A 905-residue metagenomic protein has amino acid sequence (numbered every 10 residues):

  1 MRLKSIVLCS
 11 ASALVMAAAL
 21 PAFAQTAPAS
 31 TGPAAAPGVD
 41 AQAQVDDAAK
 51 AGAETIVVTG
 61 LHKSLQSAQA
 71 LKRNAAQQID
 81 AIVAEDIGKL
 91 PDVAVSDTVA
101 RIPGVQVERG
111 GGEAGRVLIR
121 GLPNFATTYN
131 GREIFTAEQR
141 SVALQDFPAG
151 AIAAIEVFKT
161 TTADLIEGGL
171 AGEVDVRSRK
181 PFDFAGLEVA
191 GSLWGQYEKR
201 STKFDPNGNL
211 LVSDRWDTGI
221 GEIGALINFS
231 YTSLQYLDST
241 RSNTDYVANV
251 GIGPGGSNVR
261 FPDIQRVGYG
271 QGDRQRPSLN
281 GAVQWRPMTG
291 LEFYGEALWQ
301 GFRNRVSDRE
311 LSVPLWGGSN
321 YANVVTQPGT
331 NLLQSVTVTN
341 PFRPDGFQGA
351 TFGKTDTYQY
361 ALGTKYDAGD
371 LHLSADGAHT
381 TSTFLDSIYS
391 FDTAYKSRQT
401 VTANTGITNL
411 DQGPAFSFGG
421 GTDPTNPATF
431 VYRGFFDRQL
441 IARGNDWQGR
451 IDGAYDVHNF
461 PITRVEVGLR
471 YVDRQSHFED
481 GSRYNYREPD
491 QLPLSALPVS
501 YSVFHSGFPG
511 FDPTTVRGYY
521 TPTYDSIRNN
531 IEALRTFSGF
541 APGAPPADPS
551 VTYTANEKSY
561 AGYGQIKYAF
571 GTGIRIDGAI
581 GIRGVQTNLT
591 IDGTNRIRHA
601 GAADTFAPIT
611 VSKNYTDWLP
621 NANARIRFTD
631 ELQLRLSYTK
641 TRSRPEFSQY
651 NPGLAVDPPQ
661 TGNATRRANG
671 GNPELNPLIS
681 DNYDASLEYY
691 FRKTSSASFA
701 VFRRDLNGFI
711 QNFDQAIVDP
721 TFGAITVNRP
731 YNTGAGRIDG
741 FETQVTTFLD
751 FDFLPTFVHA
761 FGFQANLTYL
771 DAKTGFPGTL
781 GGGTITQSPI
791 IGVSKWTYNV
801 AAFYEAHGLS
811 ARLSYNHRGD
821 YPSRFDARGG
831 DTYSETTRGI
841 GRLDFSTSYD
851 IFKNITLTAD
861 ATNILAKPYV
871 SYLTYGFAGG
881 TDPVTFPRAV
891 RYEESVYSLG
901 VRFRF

Functional and structural regions predicted by a protein language model:
E54-G88, G115-R116, F125, E133-I134: N-terminal periplasmic "start-of-domain" segments of outer-membrane beta-barrel proteins
S96-T136: Extracytoplasmic beta-strand/coil segments of soluble accessory domains associated with Gram-negative outer-membrane
I102, F147-S192, D238: A beta-strand signature from Gram-negative outer-membrane beta-barrel systems, especially the internal plug domain
R132-T160, L210: Short acidic/polar hinge/loop motifs at secondary-structure boundaries that mediate gating or recognition
S201-G318, Q334-V336, D345, G353-G363 (+2 more regions): Transmembrane beta-barrel wall of Gram-negative outer-membrane proteins
D345-T357, A547, V551-E557, K613 (+7 more regions): Outer-membrane beta-barrel signature, preferentially recognizing the C-terminal barrel domain of Gram-negative
F702-L706, F722-R824: Gram-negative outer-membrane beta-barrel transporters
H817-D826, S848-F905: C-terminal beta-signal and adjacent terminal beta-strands/loops of Gram-negative outer-membrane beta-barrel proteins
